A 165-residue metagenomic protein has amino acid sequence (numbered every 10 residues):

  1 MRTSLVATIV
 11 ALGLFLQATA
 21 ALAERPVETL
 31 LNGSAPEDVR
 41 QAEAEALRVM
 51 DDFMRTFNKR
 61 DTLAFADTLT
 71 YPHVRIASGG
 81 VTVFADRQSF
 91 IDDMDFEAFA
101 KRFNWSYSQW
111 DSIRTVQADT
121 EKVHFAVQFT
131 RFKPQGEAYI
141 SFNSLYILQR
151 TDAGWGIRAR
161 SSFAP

Functional and structural regions predicted by a protein language model:
M1-S4: Positively charged n-region of N-terminal signal peptides that target proteins for export
A7-Q17: Bacterial N-terminal signal peptides
L22-D67: Short, low-complexity N-terminal intrinsically disordered segments enriched in polar/charged residues
L22-E28, Y139-P165: Short beta-strand edge/turn micro-motifs at domain boundaries
D51-R55, D67-T82: Short, solvent-exposed secondary-structure junction/capping segments
F53, A64-A66, H73, F90 (+2 more regions): Hydrophobic pocket/interface hotspot
L69-T70, G79-G80, V127-R131, Y146 (+1 more regions): A mature extracytoplasmic/lumenal domain signature
S89-E137: Surface-exposed, charged secondary-structure patches
